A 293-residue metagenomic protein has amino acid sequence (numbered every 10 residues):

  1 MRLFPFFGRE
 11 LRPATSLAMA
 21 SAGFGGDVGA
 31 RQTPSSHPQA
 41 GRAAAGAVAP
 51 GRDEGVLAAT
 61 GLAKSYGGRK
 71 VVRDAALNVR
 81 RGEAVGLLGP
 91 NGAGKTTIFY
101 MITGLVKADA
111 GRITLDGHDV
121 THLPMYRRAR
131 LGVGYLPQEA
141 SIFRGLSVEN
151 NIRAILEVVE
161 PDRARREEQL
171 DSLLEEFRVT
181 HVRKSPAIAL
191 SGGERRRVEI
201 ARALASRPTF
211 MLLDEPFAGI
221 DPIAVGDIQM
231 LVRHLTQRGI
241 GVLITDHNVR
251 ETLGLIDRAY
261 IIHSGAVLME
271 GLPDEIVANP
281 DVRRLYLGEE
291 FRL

Functional and structural regions predicted by a protein language model:
L88-P90: The feature captures the beta-strand-to-loop junction immediately N-terminal to the Walker
T103: Helix-to-loop junction immediately C-terminal to a conserved catalytic motif
R153, A164-V182, Q229-R233: Conserved ABC ATPase "signature" region
P186-L190, E194: Conserved ABC ATPase signature
R207: Conserved catalytic motifs of ABC-family nucleotide-binding domains
M211-E215: Catalytic Walker B motif of ABC-type/P-loop ATPase nucleotide-binding domains
